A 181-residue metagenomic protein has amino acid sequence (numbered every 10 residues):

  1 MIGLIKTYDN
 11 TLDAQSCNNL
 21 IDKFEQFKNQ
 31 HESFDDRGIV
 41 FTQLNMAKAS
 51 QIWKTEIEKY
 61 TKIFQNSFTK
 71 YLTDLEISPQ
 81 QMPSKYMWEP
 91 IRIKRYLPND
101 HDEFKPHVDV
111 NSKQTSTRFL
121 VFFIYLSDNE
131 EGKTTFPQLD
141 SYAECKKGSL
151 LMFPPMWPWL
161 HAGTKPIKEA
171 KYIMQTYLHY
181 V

Functional and structural regions predicted by a protein language model:
M1-L150, P158-V181: Fe(II)/2-oxoglutarate oxygenase catalytic core
